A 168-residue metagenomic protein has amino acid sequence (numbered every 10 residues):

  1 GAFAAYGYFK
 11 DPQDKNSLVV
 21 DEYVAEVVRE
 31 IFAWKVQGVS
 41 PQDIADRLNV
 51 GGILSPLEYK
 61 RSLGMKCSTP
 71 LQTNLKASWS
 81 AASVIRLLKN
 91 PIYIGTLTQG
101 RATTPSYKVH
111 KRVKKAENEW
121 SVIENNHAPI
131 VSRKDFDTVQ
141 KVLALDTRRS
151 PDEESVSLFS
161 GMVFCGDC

Functional and structural regions predicted by a protein language model:
G1-C168: Conserved catalytic breakage-reunion loop centered on the nucleophilic residue
